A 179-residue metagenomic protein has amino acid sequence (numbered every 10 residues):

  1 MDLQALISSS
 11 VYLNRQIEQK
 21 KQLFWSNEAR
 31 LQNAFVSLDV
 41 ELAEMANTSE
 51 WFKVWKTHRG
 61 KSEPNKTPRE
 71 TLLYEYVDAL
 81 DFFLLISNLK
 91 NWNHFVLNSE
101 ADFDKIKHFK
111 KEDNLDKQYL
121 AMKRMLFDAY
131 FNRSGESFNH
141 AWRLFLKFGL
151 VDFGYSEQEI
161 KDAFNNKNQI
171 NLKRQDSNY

Functional and structural regions predicted by a protein language model:
M1-Y179: Flexible "arm" and connector segments at domain edges
